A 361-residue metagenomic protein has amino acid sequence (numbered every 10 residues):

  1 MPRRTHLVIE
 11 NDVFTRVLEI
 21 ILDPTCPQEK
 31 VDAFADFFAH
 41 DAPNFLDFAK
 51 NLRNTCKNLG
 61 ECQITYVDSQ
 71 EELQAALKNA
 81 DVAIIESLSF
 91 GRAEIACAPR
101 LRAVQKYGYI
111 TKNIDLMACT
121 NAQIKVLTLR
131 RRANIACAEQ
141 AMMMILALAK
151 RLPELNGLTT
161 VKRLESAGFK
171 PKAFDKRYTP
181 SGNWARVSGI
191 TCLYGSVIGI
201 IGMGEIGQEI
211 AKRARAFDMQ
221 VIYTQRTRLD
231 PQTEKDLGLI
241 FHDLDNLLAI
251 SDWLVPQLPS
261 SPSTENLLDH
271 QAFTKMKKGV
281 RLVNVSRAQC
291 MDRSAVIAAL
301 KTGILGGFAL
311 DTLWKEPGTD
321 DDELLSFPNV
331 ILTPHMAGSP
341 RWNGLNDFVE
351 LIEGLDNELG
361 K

Functional and structural regions predicted by a protein language model:
M1-A80, L359: N-terminal glycine-/charge-rich "phosphate-binding" loop or analogous flexible N-terminal tail
P2-A35, T120, R132-A136, Q140 (+3 more regions): C-terminal helix-to-coil terminal segments
R3-R4, L101, Y194-V197, H270 (+1 more regions): Phosphate-coordination loops involved in phosphoryl transfer and adenosine-cofactor binding
I9, I84-I85, K106, V255-P256 (+1 more regions): Redox-cofactor binding/interface segments in oxidoreductases and associated redox assembly factors
D81-P171: Phosphate/diphosphate ligand-binding glycine-rich loop within oxidoreductases
I95, R226-E323: Rossmann-like adenosine-cofactor binding region
N156-E209: Glycine-rich NAD(P)-binding loop of Rossmann-like domains
R213-A214, M276: Aromatic pocket-lining residues of Rossmann-like dinucleotide-binding sites
